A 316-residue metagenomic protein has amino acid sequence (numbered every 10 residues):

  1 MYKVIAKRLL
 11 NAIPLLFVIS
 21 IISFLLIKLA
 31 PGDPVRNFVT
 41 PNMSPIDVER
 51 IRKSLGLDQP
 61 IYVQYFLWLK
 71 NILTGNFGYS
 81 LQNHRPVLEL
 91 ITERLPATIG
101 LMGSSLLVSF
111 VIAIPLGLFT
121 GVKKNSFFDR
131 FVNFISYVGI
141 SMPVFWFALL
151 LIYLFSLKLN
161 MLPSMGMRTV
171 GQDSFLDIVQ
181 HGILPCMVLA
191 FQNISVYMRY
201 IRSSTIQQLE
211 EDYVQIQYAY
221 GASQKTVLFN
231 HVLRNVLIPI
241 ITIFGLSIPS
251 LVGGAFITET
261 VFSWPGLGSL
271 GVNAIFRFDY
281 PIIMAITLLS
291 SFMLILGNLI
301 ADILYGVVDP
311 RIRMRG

Functional and structural regions predicted by a protein language model:
Y2-K3, E93-F128, V144, D173-G316: Alpha-helical transmembrane segments of integral membrane proteins, especially multi-pass inner/plasma-membrane
A6-L15: N-terminal signal-anchor/signal peptide hydrophobic helix marking the start of the first transmembrane segment
L15-F66, L159-I178: Hydrophobic alpha-helical transmembrane segments of membrane transport/permease proteins and related membrane-embedded
A30, G139-M142, V252: Transmembrane helix irregularities
M43-G75, I183, F262-A274: Short hydrophobic, aromatic-rich alpha-helical segments embedded in or entering the lipid bilayer of multi-pass
K53-Y62, N76-V87, M167-G182, I275-P281: Membrane-interfacial helix-loop-helix junctions in multi-pass membrane proteins
D58-I114: An internal, D/E-rich "acidic patch" concept
H84, F134-R199: Membrane-water interface segments at transmembrane-helix boundaries in multipass membrane proteins
